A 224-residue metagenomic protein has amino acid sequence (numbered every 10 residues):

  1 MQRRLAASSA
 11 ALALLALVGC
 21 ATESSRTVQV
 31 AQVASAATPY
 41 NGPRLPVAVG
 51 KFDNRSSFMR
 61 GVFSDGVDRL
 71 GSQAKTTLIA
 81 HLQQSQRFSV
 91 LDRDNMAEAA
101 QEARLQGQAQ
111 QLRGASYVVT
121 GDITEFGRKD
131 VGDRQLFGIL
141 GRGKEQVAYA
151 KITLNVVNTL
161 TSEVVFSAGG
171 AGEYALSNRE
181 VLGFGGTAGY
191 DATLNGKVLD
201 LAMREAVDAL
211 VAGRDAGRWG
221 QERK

Functional and structural regions predicted by a protein language model:
M1-A10: Bacterial N-terminal signal peptides that target proteins for export
S9-L17: Bacterial N-terminal signal peptides
C20-V90, N95-E102, L176, L182-K224: A structural "domain/chain start" motif
Y40-G42, G114, G143-V147: Short coil/turn motifs at beta-sheet boundaries
P46-D53, T77-H81, S89-L91, S116-T124 (+2 more regions): Soluble periplasmic/extracytoplasmic beta-strand elements of cell-envelope proteins
R55-S56, Q108, R128-K129, S162-E163 (+1 more regions): Short beta-strands and strand-coil junctions in structured, solvent-facing domains, enriched
G71, Q83-F137: Short, solvent-exposed, polar/charged sequence segments at loop or secondary-structure edges
L140-K151, V157-E205: Short secondary-structure boundary motifs at beta->alpha junctions and helix caps
